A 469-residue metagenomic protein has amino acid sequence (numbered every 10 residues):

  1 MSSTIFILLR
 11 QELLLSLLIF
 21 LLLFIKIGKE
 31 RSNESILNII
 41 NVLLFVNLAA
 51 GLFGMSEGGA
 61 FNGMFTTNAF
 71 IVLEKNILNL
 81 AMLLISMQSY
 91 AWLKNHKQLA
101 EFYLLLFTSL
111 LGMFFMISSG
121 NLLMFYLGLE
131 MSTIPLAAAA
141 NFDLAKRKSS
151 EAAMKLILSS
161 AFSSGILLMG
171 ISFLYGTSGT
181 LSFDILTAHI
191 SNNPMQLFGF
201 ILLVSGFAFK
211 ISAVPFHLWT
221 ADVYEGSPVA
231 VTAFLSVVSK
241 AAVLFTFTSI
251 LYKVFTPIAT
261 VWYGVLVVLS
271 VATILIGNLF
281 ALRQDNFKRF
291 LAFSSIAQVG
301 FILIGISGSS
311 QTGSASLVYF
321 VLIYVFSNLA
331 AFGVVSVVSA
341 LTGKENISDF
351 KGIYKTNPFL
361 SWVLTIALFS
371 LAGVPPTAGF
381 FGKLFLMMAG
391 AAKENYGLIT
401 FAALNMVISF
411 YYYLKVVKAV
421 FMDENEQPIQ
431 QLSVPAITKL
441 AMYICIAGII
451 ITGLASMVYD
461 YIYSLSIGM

Functional and structural regions predicted by a protein language model:
M1-M469: Alpha-helical transmembrane segments of multi-pass membrane proteins predominantly involved in bioenergetics
